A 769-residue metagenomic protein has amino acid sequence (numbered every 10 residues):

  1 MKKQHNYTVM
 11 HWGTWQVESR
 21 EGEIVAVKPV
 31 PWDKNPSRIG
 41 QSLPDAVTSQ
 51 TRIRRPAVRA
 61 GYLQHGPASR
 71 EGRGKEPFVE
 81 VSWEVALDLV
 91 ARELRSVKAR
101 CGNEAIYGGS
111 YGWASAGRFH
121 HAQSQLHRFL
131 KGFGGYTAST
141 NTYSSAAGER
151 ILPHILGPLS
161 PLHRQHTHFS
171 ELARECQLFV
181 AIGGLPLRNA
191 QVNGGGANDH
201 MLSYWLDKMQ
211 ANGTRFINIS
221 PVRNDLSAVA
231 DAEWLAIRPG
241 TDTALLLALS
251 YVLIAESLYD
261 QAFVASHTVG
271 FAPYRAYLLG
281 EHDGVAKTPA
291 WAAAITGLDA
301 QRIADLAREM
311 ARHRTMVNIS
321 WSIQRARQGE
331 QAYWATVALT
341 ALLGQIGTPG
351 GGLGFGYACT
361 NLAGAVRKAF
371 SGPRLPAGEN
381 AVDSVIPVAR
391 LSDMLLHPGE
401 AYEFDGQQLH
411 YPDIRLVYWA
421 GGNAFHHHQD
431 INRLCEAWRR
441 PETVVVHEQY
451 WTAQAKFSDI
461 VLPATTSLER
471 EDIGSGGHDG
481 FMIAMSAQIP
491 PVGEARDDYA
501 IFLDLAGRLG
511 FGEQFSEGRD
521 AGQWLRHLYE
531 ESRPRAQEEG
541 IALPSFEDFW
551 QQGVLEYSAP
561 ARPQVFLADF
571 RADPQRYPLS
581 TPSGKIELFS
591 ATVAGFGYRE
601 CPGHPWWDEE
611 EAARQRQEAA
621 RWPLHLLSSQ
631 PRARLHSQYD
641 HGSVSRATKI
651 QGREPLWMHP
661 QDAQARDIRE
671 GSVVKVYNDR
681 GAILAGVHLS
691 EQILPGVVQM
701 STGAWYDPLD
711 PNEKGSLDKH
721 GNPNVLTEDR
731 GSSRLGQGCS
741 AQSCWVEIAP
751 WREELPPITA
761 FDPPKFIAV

Functional and structural regions predicted by a protein language model:
M1-L258, P708-V769: N-terminal export/assembly segments and adjacent metallocofactor-ligating motifs of anaerobic energy-metabolism
K3-Q4, V9, E442-T443, Q449-Y450 (+3 more regions): Phosphate/diphosphate-binding loops
Y62-V85, Y251, L258-A300, N380-A381 (+6 more regions): N-terminal leader/propeptide and maturation segments of large enzyme subunits in energy/redox metabolism and hydrolases
A122-K208, N212-I219, T243-A244, T340-K456 (+3 more regions): Extended redox/cofactor-interaction regions of prokaryotic respiratory oxidoreductases
Q210-N218, V222-R312: Long, well-ordered, tryptophan-enriched scaffold segments
A230-I237, T465-L468, G480-V492, S643: Short beta-alpha connecting loops at secondary-structure transitions that line or flank enzyme active sites
L249, G270-E400: Active-site phosphate/pyrophosphate-binding segments
D498-Q552, S637, H641-W657, Q661-V769: Long, contiguous, secondary-structure-rich segments that constitute the structural scaffold of globular domains
